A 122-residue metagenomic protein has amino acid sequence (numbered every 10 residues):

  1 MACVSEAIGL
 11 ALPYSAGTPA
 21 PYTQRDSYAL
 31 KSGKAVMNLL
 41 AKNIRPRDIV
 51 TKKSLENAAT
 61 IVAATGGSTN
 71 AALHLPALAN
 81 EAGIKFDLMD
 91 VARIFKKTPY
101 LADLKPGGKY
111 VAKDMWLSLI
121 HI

Functional and structural regions predicted by a protein language model:
C3-G107, V111, L117: Accessory "access/gating" subregions that flank catalytic or transport cores
I120-I122: Conserved small/polar residues in nucleotide/adenosyl-binding loops
